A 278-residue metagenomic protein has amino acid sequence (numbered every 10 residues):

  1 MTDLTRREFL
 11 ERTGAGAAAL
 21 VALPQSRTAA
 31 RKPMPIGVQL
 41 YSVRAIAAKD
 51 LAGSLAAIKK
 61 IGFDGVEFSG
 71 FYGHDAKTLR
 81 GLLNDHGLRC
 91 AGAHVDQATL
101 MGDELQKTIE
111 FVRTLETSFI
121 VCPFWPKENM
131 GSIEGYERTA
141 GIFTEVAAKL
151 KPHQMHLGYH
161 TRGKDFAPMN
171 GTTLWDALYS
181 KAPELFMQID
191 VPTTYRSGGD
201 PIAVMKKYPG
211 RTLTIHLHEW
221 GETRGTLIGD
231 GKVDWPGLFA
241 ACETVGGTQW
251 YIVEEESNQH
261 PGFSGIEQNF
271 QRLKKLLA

Functional and structural regions predicted by a protein language model:
T2-D3, R7-G37, V43-K59, M169-F186 (+1 more regions): Histidine-acidic metal/acid-base catalytic patches
R31, A56-K60, H74-C90, E104-T117 (+4 more regions): Acidic (Asp/Glu)-rich catalytic clusters
M34-Q39, V66-F68, C90-V95, I120-C122 (+4 more regions): Hydrophobic faces of well-ordered beta-strands that scaffold small-molecule active sites in alpha/beta enzyme cores
Q39-K49, H94-M101, S132-I133: Active-site mouth loops of central-metabolism enzymes
Y41-V43, S69-F71, V95-A98, W125-K127 (+4 more regions): Active-site beta-loop-alpha junctions enriched in small/polar residues
A52, G73, K77, T99-G102 (+1 more regions): Generic alpha-helical scaffold signal
D64-G65, Y72, R89, Q97-M187 (+2 more regions): Active-site acidic/histidine proton-transfer and metal-coordination neighborhood in alpha/beta enzyme cores
